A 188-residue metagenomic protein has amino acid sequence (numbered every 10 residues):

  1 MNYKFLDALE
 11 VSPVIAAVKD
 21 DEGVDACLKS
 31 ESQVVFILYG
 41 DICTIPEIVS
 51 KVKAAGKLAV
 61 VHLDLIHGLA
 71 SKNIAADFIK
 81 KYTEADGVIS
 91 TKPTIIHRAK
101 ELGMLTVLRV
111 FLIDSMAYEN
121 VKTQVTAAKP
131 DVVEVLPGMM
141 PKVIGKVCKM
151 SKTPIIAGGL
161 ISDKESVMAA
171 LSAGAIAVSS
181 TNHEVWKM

Functional and structural regions predicted by a protein language model:
M1-V61, H67-L69, E84-A85: Conserved N-terminal beta1-alpha1 strand-loop-helix module at the mouth
I15, F36, V60, K80 (+4 more regions): Conserved beta-strand positions in the central sheet of alpha/beta enzyme cores
A16-L28, K72-F78, M116-Q124, D163-V167: Short, acidic/polar
A17-D21, L65-A70, I89-K92, F111-D114 (+2 more regions): Glycine-rich beta-to-alpha transition loops that act as phosphate-gripper elements at the mouths of alpha/beta enzyme
C27, K92, V133, A170: Conserved, mostly hydrophobic/aromatic
I37-D41, P137-V143, G159-M188: Glycine-rich phosphate-binding active-site loops on the catalytic face of alpha/beta enzymes
S71-A75, I79-I95: Ordered, amphipathic secondary-structure segments that act as subunit-interaction surfaces in large macromolecular
P93-Q124: Histidine/lysine/aspartate-rich catalytic loop segments that bind and position anionic ligands
